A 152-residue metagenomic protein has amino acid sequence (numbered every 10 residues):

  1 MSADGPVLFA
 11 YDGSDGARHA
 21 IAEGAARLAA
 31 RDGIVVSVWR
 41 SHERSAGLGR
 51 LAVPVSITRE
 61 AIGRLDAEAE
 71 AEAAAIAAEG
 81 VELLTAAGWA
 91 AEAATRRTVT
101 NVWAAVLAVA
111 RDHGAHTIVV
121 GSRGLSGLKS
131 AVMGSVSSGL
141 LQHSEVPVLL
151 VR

Functional and structural regions predicted by a protein language model:
M1-S2, A78-I118: Structural beta-alpha unit
S2-D4, T117-H143: Glycine-rich, Arg-bearing micro-motifs that act as flexible, cationic patches
S2-E60: Small/aliphatic-rich secondary-structure junction motif
A26, R111-D112, Q142: Solvent-exposed polar/charged
I34, E92, L149: Conserved beta-strand positions in the Rossmann-like core of class I SAM-dependent methyltransferases
S56-A75: A short acidic, glycine-rich active-site loop that binds or catalyzes chemistry on phosphate/adenosine moieties
H143-R152: Short, flexible loop segments at boundaries between secondary-structure elements
